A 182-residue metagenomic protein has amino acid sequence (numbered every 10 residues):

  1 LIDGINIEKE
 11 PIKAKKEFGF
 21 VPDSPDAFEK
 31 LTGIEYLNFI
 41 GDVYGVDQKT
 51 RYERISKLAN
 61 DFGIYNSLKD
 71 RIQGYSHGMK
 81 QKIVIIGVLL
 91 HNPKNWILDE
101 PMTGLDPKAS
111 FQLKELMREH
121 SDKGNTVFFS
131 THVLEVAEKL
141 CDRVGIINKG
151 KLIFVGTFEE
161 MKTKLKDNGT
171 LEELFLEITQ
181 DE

Functional and structural regions predicted by a protein language model:
L1-N6, K13-F18: Conserved ABC transporter NBD signature motif
N38, D42, K49-S67: Conserved ABC ATPase "signature" region
R71-G78: Conserved ABC ATPase signature
L90-K94: A short, proline-enriched helix->beta-strand linker immediately N-terminal to the Walker B motif in ABC-type P-loop
W96-E100: Catalytic Walker B motif of ABC-type/P-loop ATPase nucleotide-binding domains
S110-K123: Helical segment within the ABC ATPase nucleotide-binding domain
V155-G156: ABC ATPase "signature
